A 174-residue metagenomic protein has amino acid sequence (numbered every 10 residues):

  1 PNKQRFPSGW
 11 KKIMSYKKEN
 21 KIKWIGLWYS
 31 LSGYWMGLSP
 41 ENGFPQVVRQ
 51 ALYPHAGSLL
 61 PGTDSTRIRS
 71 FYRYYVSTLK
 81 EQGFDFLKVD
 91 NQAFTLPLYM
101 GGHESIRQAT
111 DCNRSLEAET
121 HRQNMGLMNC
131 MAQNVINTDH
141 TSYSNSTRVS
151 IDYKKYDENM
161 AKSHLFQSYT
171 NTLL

Functional and structural regions predicted by a protein language model:
P1-L174: Aromatic- and carboxylate-enriched substrate-binding clefts and catalytic-loop regions of carbohydrate-active enzymes
